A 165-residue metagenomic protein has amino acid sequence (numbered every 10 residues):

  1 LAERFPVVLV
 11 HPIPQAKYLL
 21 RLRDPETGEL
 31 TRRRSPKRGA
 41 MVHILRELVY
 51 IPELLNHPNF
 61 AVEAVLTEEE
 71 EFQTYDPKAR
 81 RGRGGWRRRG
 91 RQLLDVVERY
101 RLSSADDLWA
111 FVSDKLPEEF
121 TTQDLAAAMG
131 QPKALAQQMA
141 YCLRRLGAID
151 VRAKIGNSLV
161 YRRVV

Functional and structural regions predicted by a protein language model:
L1-E29: Mg2+/Mn2+-dependent nuclease catalytic core
L30-S103: Long, low-complexity, charged/polar intrinsically disordered regions in eukaryotic proteins
R101-L116: Positively charged, polyanion-binding regions of nucleic-acid-associated proteins
L116-M129: Short acidic, hydrophobic short linear motifs in intrinsically disordered regions
A128, A136, R152-A153: Intrinsically disordered, low-complexity acidic regions
Q131-R145: Short amphipathic alpha-helical interaction segments
R144-I155: A short, conserved structural fragment
K154-V165: Short, cationic-aromatic polyanion-contact patches
